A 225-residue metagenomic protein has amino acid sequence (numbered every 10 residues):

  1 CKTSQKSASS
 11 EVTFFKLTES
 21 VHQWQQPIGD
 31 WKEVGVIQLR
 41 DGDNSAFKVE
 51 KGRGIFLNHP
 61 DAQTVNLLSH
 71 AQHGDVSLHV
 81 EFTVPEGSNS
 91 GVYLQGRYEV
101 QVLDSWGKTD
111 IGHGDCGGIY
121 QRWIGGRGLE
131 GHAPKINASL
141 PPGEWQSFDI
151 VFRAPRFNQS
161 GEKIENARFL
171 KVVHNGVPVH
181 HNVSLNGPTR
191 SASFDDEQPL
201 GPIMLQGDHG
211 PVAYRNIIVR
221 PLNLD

Functional and structural regions predicted by a protein language model:
C1-D225: Carbohydrate-interacting regions of secretory-pathway proteins
